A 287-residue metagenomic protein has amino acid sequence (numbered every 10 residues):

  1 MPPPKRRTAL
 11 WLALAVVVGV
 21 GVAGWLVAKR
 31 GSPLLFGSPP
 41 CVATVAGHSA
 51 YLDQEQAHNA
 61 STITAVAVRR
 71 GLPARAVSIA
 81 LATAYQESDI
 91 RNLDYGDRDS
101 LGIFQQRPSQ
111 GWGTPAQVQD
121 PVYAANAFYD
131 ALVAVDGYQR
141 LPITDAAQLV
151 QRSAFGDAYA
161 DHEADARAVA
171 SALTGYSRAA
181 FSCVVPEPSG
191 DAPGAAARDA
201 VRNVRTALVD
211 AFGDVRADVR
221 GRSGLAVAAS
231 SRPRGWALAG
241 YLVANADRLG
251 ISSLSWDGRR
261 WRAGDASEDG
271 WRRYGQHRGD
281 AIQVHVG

Functional and structural regions predicted by a protein language model:
M1-V20, G24-P40, P115-G250, G264 (+1 more regions): Non-catalytic cell-wall polysaccharide-engagement segments
S38-D89: Export/targeting segments at the very N-terminus of extracytoplasmic proteins
H58, R75-S78, R98-L101, D145 (+1 more regions): Extracytoplasmic
E87-Y95, F155-D161: Secretory-pathway/luminal and periplasmic proteins that interact with or process carbohydrate-rich
R98-G113: Substrate-binding/active-site groove segments that recognize and process beta-1,4-linked N-acetyl-hexosamine
Q105, S253-S255, Q283: Structural recognition of the beta-strand scaffold that forms the well-ordered cores of secreted hydrolase catalytic
